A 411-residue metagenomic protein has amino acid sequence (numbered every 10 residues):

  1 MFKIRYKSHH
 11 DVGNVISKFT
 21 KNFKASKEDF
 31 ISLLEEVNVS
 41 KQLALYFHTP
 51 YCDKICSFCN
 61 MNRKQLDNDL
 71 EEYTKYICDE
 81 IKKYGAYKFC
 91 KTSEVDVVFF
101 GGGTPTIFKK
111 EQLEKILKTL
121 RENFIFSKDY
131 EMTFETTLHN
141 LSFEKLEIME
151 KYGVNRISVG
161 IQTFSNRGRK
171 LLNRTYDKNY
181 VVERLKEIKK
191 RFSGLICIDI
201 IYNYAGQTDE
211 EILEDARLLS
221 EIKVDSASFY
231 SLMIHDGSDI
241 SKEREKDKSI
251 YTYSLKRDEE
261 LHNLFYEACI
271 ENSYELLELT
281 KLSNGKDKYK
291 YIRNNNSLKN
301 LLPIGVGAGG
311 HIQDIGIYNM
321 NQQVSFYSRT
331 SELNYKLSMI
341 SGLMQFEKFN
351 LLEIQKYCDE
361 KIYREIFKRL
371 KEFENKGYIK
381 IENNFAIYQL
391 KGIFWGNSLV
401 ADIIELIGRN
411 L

Functional and structural regions predicted by a protein language model:
M1-L43, K54, K91: Flexible, acidic/Gly-rich N-terminal and inter-domain linker regions that tether and position cofactor-handling modules
V39-K75: Canonical Radical SAM [4Fe-4S] cluster-binding loop centered on the CxxxCxxC motif and its immediate flanking residues
L66-G85, D96-G101, P105-E360: C-terminal scaffold of the Radical SAM
G85-V95, L411: Short, flexible active-site-proximal loops enriched in glycine and acidic residues
E360-E372: Short amphipathic alpha-helical interaction segments
E374-N384: A short, conserved structural fragment
F385-Q389: Minor-groove-contacting beta-hairpin "wing" of winged helix-turn-helix DNA-binding domains
I393-L411: Short, amphipathic alpha-helical interaction segments positioned at domain boundaries
